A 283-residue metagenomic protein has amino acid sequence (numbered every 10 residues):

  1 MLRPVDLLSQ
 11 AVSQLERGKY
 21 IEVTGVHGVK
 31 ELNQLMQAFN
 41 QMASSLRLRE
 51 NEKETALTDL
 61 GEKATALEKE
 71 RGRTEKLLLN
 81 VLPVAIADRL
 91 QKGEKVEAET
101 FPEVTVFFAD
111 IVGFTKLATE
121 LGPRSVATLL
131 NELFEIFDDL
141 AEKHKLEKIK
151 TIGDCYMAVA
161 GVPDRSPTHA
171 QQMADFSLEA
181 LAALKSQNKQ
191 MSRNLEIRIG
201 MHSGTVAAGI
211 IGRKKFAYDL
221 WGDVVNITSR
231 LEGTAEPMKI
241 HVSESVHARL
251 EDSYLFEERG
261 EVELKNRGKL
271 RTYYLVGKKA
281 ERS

Functional and structural regions predicted by a protein language model:
R3-L15, K19-S44, R49-E50: HAMP signal relay modules and closely related sensory coiled-coil linkers that couple transmembrane inputs to cytosolic
G28-E31, L35, M42-R49, A56-L77 (+1 more regions): Amphipathic coiled-coil signal-transmission "stalk" helices
G61, E68-E75, V81, D88-D175: Catalytic NTP-binding/metal-coordinating core of nucleotidyl cyclase/transferase enzymes
A64, L130-L146, V162-I199, S203 (+3 more regions): Alpha-helical scaffold within the catalytic cores of cyclic-nucleotide enzymes
A85, V112, T205-V206, S245: Alpha-helix/helix-capping structural signal
V206-A208, T234-S283: Cytosolic regulatory/linker segments at or just downstream of nucleotide-handling modules in signal-transduction
I211-G222: Short, surface-exposed loop/helix-turn segments at secondary-structure junctions that function as lids/hinges flanking
